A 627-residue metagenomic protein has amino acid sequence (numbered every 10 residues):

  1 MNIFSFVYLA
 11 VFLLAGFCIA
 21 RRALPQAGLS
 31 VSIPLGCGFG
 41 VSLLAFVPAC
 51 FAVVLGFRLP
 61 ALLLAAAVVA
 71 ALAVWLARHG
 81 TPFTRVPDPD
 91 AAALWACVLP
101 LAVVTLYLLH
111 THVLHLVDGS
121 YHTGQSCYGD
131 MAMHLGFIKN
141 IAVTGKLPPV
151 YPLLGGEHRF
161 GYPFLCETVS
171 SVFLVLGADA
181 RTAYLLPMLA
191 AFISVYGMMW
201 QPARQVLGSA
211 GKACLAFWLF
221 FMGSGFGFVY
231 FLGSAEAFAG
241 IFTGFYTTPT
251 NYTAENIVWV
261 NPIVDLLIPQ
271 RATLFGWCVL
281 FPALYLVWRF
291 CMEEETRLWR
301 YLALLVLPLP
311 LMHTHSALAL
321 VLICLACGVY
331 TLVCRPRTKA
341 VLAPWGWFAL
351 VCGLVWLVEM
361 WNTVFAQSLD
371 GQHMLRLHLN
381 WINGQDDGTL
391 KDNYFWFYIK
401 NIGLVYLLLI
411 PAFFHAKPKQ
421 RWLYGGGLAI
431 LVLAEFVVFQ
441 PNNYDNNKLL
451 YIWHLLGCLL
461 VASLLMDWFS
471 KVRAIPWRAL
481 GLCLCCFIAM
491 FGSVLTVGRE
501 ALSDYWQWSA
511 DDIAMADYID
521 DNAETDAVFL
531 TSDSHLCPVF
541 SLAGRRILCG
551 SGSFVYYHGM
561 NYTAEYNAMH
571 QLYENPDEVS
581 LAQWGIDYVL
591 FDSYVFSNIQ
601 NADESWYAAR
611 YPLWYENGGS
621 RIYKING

Functional and structural regions predicted by a protein language model:
M1-A91: Membrane-embedded, hydrophobic transmembrane alpha-helices
A102-V279, H315, Y505-W506, D533: Active-site lumenal/periplasmic loops and adjacent helix-entry segments of GT-C-fold, multi-pass membrane
V104-L109, M222, F226, M312-S316 (+5 more regions): Transmembrane alpha-helical segments
L189-F192, T273, L318-V321, N443-S470: Hydrophobic/aromatic-rich transmembrane helices and adjacent perimembrane loops
V264-L267, L286, W299-T314: Membrane-interface alpha helices of multi-pass inner-membrane proteins
P282-F290, I323-R335, K400-R421, D467: Hydrophobic, aromatic-rich transmembrane alpha-helices and their immediate juxtamembrane boundary segments
R297-P308, I323, W345-L350, A416-V438 (+1 more regions): Transmembrane alpha-helix segments characteristic of polytopic inner-membrane glycan-assembly/cell-envelope
R473-G627: Extracytoplasmic
